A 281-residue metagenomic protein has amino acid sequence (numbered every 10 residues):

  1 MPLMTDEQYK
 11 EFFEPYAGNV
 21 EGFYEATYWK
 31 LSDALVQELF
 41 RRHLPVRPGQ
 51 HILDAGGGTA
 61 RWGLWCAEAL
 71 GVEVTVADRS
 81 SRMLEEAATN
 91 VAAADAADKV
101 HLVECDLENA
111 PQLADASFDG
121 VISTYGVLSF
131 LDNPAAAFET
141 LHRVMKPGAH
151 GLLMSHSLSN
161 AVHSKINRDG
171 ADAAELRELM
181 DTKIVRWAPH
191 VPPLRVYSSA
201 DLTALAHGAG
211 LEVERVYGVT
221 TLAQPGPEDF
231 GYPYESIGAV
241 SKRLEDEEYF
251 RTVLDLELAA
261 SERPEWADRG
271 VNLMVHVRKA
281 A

Functional and structural regions predicted by a protein language model:
M1-R47, R61-W65: Conserved class I S-adenosyl-L-methionine
L53, R61-N109: Class I SAM-dependent methyltransferase SAM/SAH-binding core
Q112-G120: A short acidic, Gly/Pro-enriched loop at the edge of an enzyme's catalytic core that lines a small-molecule cofactor
A135-H150: A short glycine-rich, Lys/Arg-flanked "PGG" loop and its adjoining helix->strand segment in the class I
G151-M180: Conserved class I S-adenosyl-L-methionine
V185-D201: Acceptor-substrate binding/catalytic loop of class I
D201-L205, L211-V240: Conserved catalytic loop of SAM-dependent methyltransferase domains
G231-A281: C-terminal lobe and adjacent flexible extensions of AdoMet/dcAdoMet transferase-like proteins
